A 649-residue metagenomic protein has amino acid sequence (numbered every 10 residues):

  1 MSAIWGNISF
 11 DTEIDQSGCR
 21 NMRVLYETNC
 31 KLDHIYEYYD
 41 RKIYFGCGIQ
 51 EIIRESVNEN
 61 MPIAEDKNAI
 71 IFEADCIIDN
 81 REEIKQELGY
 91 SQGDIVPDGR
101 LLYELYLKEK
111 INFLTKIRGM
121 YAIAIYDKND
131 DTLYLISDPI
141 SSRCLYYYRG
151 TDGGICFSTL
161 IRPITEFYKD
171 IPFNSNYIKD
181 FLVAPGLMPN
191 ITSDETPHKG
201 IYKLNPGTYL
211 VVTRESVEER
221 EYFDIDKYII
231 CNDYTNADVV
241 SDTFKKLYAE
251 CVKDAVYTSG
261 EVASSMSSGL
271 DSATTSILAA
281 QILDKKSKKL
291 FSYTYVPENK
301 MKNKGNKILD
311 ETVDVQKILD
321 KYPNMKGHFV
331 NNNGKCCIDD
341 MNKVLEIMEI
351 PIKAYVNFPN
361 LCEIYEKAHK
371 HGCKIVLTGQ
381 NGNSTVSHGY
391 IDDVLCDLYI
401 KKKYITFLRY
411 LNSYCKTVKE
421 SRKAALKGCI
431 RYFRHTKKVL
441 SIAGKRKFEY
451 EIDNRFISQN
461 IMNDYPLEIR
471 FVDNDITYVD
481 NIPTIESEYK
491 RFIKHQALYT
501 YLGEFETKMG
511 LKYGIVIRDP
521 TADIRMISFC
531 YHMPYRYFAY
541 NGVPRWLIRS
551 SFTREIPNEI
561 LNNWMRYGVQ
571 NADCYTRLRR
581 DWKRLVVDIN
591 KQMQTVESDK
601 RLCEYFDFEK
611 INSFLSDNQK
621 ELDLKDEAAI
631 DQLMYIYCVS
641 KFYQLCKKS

Functional and structural regions predicted by a protein language model:
M1-F10, I14, I52-I53, G200-N205 (+2 more regions): Adenosyl-5′-phosphate
M1-N331, K343, I347: Cysteine-centered catalytic environments shared across enzyme families
I4-S9, K42, C47, N68 (+4 more regions): Glycine-rich active-site loop/lid subdomains used to bind and stabilize high-energy intermediates
S9-I14, E82-I84, K108-F113, T132 (+6 more regions): Short helix-capping/linker segments at secondary-structure and domain boundaries
D15-G18, I95-D98, I117, N174 (+13 more regions): Hydrophobic (often cysteine-bearing) scaffold residues that line and stabilize catalytic clefts of nucleotide/cofactor
Y146-R149, T275-S276, V386, I527-H532 (+1 more regions): Short hydrophobic alpha-helical segments that form membrane-spanning helices or hydrophobic packing faces of helical
E166, D170, Q281, K285 (+6 more regions): Short, well-ordered loop/turn and helix-capping segments at boundaries between secondary-structure elements and domains
D242-S264, I364-H371, I375, A497-F505 (+1 more regions): Phosphate/ATP-binding catalytic cores across multiple sugar-kinase/actin-like superfamilies, primarily ASKHA
